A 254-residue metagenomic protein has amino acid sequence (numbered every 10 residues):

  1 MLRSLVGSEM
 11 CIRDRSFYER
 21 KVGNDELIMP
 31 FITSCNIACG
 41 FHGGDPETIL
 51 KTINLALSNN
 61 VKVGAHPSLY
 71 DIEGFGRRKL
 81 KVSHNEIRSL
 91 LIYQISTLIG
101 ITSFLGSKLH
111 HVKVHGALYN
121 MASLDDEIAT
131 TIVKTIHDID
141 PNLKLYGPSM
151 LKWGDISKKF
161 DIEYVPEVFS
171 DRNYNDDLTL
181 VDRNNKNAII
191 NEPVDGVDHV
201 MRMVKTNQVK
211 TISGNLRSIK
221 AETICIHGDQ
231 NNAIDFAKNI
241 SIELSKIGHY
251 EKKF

Functional and structural regions predicted by a protein language model:
M1-G7: Single conserved hydrophobic/aromatic residue that forms the stacking wall/gate of nucleotide- or nucleobase-binding
M10-C11: Active-site loops and adjacent core secondary-structure elements that bind or stabilize anionic groups
F17-I49: A short alpha/beta connector and helix-capping loop motif
E26-P30, K51-G64, S103-L105: Acidic (Asp/Glu)-rich catalytic clusters
C35-H42, E73-R88, A122-D126, T179-N191 (+1 more regions): Glycine-rich tight-turn/loop motif centered on a GG-T
I72-L105, H111: Glycine/small-residue-rich loop that forms an oxyanion/phosphate-binding "nest" at active or ligand-binding sites
L143, D235-F254: C-terminal domain-boundary segment and adjacent tail
M150-Q208: Active-site rim beta-loop-alpha module in soluble metabolic enzymes
